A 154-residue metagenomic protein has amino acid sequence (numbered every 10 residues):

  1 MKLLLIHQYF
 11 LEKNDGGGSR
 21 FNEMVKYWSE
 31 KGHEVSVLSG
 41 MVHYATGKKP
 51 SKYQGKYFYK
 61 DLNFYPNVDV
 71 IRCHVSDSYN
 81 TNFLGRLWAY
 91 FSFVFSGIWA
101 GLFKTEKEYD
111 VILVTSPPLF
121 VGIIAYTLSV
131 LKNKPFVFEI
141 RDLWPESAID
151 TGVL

Functional and structural regions predicted by a protein language model:
M1, H33, V68, K134-P135: A structural micro-motif
M1-N63: N-terminal subdomain of nucleotide-sugar transferases
Q8, V75-G85, K107, L131-L154: Acceptor-binding helix/loop patch of EC 2.4 sugar-transfer enzymes, predominantly nucleotide-sugar-dependent
F10-L11, V42-H43, S78, P118-F120 (+1 more regions): Short, solvent-exposed loop/turn segments at secondary-structure junctions
K13-N14, R86-G101, Y109-K132, F138-R141: An aromatic- and histidine-rich active-site surface loop
D15-G16, G47-K48, N82, G122-A125 (+1 more regions): Short glycine-/acidic-enriched loop or helix-start segments at secondary-structure transitions that form or flank
G18-F21, P50-Y53, G85, Y126-S129 (+1 more regions): Short, glycine/charged-enriched secondary-structure capping and boundary segments
V37-G101: A conserved catalytic-core segment of Leloir-type glycosyltransferases
